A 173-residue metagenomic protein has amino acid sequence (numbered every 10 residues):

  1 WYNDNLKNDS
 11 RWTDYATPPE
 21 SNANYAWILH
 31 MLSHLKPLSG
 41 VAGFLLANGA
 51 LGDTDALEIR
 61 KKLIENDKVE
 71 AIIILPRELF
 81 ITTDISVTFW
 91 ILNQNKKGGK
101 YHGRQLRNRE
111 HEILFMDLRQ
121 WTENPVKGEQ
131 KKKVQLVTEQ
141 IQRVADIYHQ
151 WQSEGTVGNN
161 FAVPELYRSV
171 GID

Functional and structural regions predicted by a protein language model:
W1-D173: A conserved structural/catalytic subdomain of Rossmann-like adenosyl-cofactor enzymes
